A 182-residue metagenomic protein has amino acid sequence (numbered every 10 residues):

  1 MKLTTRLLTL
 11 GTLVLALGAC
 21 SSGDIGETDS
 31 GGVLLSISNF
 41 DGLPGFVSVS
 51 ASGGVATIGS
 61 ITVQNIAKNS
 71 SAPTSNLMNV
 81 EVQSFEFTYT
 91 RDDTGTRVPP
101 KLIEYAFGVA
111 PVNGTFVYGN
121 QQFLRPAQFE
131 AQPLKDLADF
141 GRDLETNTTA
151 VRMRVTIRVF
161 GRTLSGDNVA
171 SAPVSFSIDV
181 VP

Functional and structural regions predicted by a protein language model:
M1-T9: Bacterial N-terminal signal peptides that target proteins for export
A16-A19: C-terminal motif of bacterial Sec signal peptides marking the signal peptidase cleavage site
S21-P182: Non-catalytic macromolecular-recognition regions in eukaryotic signaling proteins
